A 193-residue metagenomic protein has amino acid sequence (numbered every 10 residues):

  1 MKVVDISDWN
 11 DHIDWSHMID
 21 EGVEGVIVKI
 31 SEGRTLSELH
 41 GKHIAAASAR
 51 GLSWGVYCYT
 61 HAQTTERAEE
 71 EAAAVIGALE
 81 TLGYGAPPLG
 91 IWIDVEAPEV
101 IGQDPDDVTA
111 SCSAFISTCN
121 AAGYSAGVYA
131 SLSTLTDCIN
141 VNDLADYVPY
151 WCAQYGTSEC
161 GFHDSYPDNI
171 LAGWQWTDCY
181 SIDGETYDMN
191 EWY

Functional and structural regions predicted by a protein language model:
M1-N10, S16-D20, V141-Y193: Functionally critical loop-and-helix segments that line ligand-binding/catalytic clefts of soluble enzyme domains
M1-Y124: Substrate-binding cleft of extracellular glycoside hydrolase catalytic domains
T35, Q63, L135, E159 (+1 more regions): Flexible, glycine-rich phosphate/dinucleotide-binding loops and adjacent beta-alpha linkers at cofactor/substrate
Y59, Y129-S131, W176: Conserved beta-strand termini and adjacent loop/short-helix elements that scaffold enzyme active sites in alpha/beta
A68-I76, L135-A145: Distinct, well-ordered alpha-helical segments
D107-A110, V128-Y129, N140-Y147: Basic/polar, cationic surfaces and motifs that engage anionic cell-wall and phosphate/carboxylate ligands
C119-D137: Aromatic-lined carbohydrate-recognition surfaces of secreted/lumenal glycan-active proteins
